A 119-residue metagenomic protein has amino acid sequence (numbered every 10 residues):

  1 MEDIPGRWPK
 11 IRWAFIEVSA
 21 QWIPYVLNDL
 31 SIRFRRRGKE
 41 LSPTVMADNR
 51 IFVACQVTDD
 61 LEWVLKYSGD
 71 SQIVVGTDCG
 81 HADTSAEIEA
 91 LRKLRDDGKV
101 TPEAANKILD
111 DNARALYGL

Functional and structural regions predicted by a protein language model:
M1-T44: Aromatic-lined glycan-binding groove of carbohydrate-active enzymes
E2-D3, A20-W22, N28, F52 (+3 more regions): Mid-to-C-terminal alpha-helical segments outside catalytic/metal-binding sites
W8, D48, D97: Acidic-histidine catalytic/liganding microenvironments
I11, N49, S71: Short coil/turn segments at beta-strand junctions that form active-site/ligand-binding loops
R35-E62: Aromatic-anchored helix/helix-loop segment that forms the rim or "lid" of small-molecule/cofactor binding pockets
